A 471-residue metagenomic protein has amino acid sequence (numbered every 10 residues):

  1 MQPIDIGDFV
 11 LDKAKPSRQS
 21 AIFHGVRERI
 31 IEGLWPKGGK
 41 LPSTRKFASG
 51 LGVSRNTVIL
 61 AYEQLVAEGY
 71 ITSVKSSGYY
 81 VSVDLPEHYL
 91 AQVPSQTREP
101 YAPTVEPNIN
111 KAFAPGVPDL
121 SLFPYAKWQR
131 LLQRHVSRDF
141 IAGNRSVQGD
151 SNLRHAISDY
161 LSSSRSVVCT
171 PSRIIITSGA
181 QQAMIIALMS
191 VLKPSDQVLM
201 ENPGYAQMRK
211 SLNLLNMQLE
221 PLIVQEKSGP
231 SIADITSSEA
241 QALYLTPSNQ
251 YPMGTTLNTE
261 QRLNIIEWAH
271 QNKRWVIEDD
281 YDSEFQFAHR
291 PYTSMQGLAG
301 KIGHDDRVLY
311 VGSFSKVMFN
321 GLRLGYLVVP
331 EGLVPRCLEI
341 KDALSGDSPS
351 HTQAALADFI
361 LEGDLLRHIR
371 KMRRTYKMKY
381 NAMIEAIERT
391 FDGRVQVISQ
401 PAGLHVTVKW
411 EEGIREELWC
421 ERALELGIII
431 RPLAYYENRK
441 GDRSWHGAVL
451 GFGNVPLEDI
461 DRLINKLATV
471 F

Functional and structural regions predicted by a protein language model:
M1-Q133, F140-R145, G332, L338 (+8 more regions): N-terminal basic, amphipathic alpha-helical segments
S76, A299-R336: Active-site PLP attachment segment
A114-P115, I223, Y244-T246, I277-D280 (+3 more regions): Short beta-strand segments
I141-K273, I277, E284-F285, R290-G303 (+1 more regions): Conserved core of the PLP fold type I
I174, R274, V308, V395 (+1 more regions): Short, conserved active-site loop motifs that form the nucleotide-linked donor/cofactor pocket
I175, Q218-L222, L309, I398 (+1 more regions): General small-molecule cofactor/ligand-binding pocket signal
